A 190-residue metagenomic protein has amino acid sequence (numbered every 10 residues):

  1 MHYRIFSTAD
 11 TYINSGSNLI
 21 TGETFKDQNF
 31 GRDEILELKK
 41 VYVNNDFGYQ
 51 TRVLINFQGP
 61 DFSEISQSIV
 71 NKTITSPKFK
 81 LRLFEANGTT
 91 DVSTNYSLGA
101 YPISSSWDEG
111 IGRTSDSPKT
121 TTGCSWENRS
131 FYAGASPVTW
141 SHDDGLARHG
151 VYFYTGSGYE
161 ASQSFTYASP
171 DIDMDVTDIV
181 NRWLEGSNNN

Functional and structural regions predicted by a protein language model:
M1-N190: Secreted, disulfide-rich extracellular signaling modules
